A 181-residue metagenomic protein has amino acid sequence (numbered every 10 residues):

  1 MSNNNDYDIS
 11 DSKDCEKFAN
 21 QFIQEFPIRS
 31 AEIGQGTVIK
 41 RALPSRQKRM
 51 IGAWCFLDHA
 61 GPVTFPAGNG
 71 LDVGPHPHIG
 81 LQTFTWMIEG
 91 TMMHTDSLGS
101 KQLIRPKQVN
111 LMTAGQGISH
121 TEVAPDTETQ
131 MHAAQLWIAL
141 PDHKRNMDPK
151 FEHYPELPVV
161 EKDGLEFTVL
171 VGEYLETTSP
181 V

Functional and structural regions predicted by a protein language model:
S2-A42: Hydrophobic alpha-helical membrane-insertion signals
A31-I88, P155-V181: A short glycine-rich, His/Asp/Glu-containing loop-to-beta-strand
L57, M87, M112-T113, Q135-A139: Short beta-strand segments
L71-V73, L98-S100, T121-D126: Catalytic micro-motifs at enzyme active sites that drive phosphoryl/nucleotidyl and oxygen chemistry
I88-T95: Short, structured beta-strand/loop micro-motifs enriched in basic residues and often containing a Trp
T95-T113: Short acidic-glycine-tyrosine-enriched beta hairpin
G115-K144: Ligand-binding loop in jelly-roll beta-barrel domains
L140-D163: Long amphipathic alpha-helical segments that form oligomerization/scaffold cores
